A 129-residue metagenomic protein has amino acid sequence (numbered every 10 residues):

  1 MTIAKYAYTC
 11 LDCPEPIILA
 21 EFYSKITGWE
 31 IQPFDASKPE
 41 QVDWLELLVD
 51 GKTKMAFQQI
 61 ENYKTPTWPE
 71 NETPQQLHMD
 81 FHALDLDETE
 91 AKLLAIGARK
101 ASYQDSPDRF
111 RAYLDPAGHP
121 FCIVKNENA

Functional and structural regions predicted by a protein language model:
M1-E21, K25-Q32, Q76-F81, V124-A129: N-terminal beta-strand motif that seeds the catalytic metal site of vicinal oxygen chelate
C10-M55, E88-A91, A95-Y103, D108-A112: Core segments of cupin and vicinal oxygen chelate
E30-T73, P116, P120-E127: Conserved short beta-strand elements that form part of the metal-binding/catalytic scaffold of enzyme active sites
I60-Y63, D85, Q104-P107: Short beta->alpha connector loops
E70-L93: Mid-chain, well-packed structural core segment of small domains
